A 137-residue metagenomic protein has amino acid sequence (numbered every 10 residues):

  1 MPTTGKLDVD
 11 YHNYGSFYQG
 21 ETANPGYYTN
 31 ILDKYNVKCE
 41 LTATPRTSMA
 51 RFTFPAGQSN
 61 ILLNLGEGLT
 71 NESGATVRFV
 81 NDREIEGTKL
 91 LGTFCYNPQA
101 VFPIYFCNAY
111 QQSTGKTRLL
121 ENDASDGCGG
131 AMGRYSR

Functional and structural regions predicted by a protein language model:
M1-R137: Beta-sandwich/jelly-roll carbohydrate-recognition scaffolds of carbohydrate-active enzymes
